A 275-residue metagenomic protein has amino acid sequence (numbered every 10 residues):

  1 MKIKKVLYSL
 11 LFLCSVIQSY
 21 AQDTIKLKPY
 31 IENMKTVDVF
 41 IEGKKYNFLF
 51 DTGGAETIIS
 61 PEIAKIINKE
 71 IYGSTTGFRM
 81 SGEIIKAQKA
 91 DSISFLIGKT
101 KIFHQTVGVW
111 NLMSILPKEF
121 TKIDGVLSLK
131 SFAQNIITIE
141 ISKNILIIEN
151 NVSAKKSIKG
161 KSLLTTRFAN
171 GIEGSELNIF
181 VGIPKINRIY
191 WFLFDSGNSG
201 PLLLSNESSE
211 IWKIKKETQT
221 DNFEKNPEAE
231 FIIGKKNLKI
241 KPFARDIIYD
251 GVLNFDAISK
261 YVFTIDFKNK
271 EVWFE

Functional and structural regions predicted by a protein language model:
M1-T24: Bacterial Sec-dependent N-terminal signal peptides
Y20-E275: Pepsin/retropepsin-fold aspartyl endopeptidases
